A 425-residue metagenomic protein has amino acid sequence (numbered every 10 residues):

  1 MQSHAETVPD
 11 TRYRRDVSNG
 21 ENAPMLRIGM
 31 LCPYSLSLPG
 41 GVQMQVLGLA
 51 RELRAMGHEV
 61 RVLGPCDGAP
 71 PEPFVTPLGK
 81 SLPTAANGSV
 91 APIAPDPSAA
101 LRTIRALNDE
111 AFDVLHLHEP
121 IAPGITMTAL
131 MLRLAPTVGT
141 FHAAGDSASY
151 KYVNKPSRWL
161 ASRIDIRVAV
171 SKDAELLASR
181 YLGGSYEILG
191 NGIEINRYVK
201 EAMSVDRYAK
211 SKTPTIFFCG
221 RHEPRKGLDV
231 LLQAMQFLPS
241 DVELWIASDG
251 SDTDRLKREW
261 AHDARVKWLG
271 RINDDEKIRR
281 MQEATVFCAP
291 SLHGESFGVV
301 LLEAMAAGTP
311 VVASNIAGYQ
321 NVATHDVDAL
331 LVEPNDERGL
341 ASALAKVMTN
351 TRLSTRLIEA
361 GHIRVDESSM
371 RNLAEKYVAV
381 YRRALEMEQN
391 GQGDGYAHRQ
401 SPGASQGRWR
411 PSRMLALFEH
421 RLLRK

Functional and structural regions predicted by a protein language model:
C66, D173, G192: Carbohydrate-associated surface elements
I193-T213: Acidic anion/phosphate-binding donor-loop and adjacent secondary structure in glycosyltransferase catalytic cores
R207-P239, W245: Conserved donor-binding/catalytic core segment of Leloir-type glycosyltransferases
R255-E276: Nucleotide-activated donor-binding/catalytic signature segment of Leloir-type glycosyltransferases, i.e., the conserved
R271-I272, R280-A284, Y377: Short alpha-helical donor nucleotide-sugar binding micro-motif in glycosyltransferases
Q282-S296, T309: Acidic donor-binding loop of glycosyltransferase active sites
H325-D326, L330-E337, K346-R352: Conserved acidic donor-binding segment of nucleotide-sugar-dependent glycosyltransferases
G339, L353-E367, A379: A short, well-ordered alpha-helix in the C-terminal region of glycosyltransferases
